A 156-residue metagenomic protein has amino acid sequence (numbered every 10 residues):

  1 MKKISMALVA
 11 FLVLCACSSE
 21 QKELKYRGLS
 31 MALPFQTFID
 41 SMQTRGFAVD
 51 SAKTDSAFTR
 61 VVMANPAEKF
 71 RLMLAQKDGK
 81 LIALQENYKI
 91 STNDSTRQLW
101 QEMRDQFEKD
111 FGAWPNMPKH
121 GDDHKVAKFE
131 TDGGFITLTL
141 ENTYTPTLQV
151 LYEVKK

Functional and structural regions predicted by a protein language model:
K2-L8: Sec-dependent signal peptide recognition, specifically the positively charged N-region followed immediately by
V13-A16: C-terminal motif of bacterial Sec signal peptides marking the signal peptidase cleavage site
S18-E20: Bacterial signal peptide processing site
Y26-S41, T96-E102: Secreted/surface-exposed cysteine- and glycine-rich disulfide frameworks
S30, Q43-G46, I82-S91, Q98 (+2 more regions): An acidic-aromatic pocket/loop used at catalytic or ligand-binding sites
A32, S41-A48, Q106, D110-W114: Structured segments of extracytoplasmic/periplasmic soluble domains in secreted or envelope-associated proteins
F35-P66: Post-signal-peptide N-terminal segment of Sec-exported extracytoplasmic proteins
E68-V126: Long, charged/polar, surface-exposed segments that mediate recognition or autoinhibition
